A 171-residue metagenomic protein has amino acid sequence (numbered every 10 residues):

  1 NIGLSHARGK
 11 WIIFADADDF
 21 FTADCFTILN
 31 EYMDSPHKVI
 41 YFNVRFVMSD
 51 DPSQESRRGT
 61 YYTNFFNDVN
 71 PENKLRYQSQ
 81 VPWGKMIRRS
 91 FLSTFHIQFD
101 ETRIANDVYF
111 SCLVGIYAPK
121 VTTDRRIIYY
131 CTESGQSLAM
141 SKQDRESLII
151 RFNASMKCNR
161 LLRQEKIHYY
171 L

Functional and structural regions predicted by a protein language model:
N1-A7: Glycine-rich, basic loop-to-helix element that forms the pyrophosphate-binding segment of sugar-nucleotide handling
I2, I28-Y32, K157-L161: A generic secondary-structure signal
H6, I116-Y117, L161: Active-site catalytic microenvironments for nucleophilic, acid-base chemistry
I12: Short aromatic/hydrophobic "clamp" motif used to bind/position activated sugar donors
A17-D124, C131-L148: Donor-binding/catalytic cores of nucleotide-activated saccharide and glycerol-phosphate transferases/polymerases
I127-S134, S141-Y169: Catalytic core of nucleotide-sugar-dependent glycosyltransferases
